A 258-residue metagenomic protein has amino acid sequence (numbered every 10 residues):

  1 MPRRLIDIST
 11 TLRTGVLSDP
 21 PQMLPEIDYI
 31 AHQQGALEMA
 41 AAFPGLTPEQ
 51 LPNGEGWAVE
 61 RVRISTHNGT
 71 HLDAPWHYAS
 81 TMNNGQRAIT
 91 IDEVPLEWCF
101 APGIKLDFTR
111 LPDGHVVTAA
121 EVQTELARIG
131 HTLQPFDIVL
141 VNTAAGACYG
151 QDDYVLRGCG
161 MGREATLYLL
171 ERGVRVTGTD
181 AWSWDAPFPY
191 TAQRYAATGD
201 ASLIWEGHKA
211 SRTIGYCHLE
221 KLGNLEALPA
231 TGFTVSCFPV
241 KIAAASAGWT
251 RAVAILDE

Functional and structural regions predicted by a protein language model:
M1-E258: Active-/binding-site microenvironments in catalytic and ligand-binding cores
